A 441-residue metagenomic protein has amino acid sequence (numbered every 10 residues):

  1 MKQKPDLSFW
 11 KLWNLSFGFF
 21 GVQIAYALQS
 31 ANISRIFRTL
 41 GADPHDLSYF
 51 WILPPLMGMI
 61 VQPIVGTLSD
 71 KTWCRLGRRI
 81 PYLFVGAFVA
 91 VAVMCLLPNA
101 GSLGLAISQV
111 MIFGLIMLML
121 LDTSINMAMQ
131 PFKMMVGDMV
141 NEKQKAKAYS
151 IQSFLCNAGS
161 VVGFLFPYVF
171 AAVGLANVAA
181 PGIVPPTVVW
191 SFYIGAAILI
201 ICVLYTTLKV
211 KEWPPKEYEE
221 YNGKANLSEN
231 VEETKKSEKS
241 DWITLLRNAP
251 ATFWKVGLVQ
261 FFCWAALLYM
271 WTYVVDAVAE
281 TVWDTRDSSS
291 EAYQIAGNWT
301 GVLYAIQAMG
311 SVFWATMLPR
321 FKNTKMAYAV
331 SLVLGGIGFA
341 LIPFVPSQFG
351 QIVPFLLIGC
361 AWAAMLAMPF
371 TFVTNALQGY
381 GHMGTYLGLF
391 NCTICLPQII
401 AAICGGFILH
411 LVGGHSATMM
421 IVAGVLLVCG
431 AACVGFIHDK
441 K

Functional and structural regions predicted by a protein language model:
M1-F9, G101, L105-I116, M127-A128 (+3 more regions): Intracellular loop-helix junctions on the cytosolic face of multi-pass helical membrane proteins
K2-M57, K255, V259, C263-D287: Helix-loop boundary and gating motifs at the non-cytosolic
D43-L53, P186, D284-A308, T418: Loop-to-transmembrane helix entry
P44-H45, E142-F154, G379-F390: Loop-to-transmembrane helix entry/capping segments in MFS-fold secondary transporters and related SLC/MFSD carriers
L83-S108, L334-P346: C-terminal ends and interior cores of transmembrane alpha-helices in multi-pass membrane transporters/permeases
V93-A128, G350-L366: Hydrophobic core of transmembrane alpha-helices in multi-pass small-molecule transporters, especially MFS/SLC-type
M127-V140, A364-G379: Intracellular juxtamembrane helix-capping segments at the cytosolic ends of symmetry-related transmembrane helices
K325-P369: C-terminal transmembrane helical hairpin of 12-TM major facilitator-type secondary transporters
